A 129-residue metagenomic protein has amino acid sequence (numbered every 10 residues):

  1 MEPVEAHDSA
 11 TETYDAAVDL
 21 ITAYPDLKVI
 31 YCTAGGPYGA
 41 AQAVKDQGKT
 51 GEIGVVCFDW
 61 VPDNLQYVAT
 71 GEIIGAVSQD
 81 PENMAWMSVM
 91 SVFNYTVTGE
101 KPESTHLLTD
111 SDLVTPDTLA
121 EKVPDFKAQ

Functional and structural regions predicted by a protein language model:
M1-P3, V55, A76, L113: Conserved beta-strand scaffold positions in the cores of enzyme catalytic domains, especially in NTP/NDP-utilizing
E5-L65: Hydrophobic alpha-helical
D19, D46, I74, S91-T98: Short basic/hydrophobic patches in alpha-helices and adjacent helix-turn junctions that form amphipathic surface motifs
Y38, Q66, W86-M90: A generic structural signal for well-ordered alpha-helical surface patches
E52, E72-I73, D110: A generic structural signal for alpha->beta connector loops
T70-E82: Short beta-strand elements at the ligand-binding edges of bilobed clamshell
N83-Q129: Hinge/cleft segment of the Venus flytrap/periplasmic-binding protein
